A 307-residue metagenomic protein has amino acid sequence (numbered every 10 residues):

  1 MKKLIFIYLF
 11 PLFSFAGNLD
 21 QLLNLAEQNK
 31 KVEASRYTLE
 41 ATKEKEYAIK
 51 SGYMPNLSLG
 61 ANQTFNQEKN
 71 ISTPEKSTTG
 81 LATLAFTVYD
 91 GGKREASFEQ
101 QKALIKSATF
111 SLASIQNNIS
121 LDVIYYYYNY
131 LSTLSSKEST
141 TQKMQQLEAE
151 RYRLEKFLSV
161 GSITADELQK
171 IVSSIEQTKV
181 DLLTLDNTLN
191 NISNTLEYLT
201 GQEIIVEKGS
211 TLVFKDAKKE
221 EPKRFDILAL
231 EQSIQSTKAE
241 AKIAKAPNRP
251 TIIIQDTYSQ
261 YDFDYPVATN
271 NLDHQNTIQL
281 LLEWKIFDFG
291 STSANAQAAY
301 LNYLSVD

Functional and structural regions predicted by a protein language model:
L4-F13: Sec-dependent N-terminal signal peptides
F13-F15, S305-D307: Short, intrinsically disordered, charge-balanced linker/junction segments flanking boundaries in proteins
F15-S58, S162-D166, E197-K242, R249 (+1 more regions): Bacterial Sec-pathway N-terminal export signals of envelope proteins
E46, T109-L112, L134, K179-L182 (+2 more regions): A structural signal for well-ordered alpha-helices, especially hydrophobic packing surfaces of coiled-coils
N56-E75, A85-S114, N248-N276, E283-Q297: Small/polar (Gly/Ser/Thr/Ala-rich) solvent-exposed segments that form structured loops/beta-strands/short helices used
L81-T83, Y127, Q279-L281: Membrane-embedded beta-strand positions in outer-membrane beta-barrel channels/transporters
Q116-L228, S233-Q235: Periplasmic alpha-helical coiled-coil/stalk elements that build and connect Gram-negative outer-membrane
